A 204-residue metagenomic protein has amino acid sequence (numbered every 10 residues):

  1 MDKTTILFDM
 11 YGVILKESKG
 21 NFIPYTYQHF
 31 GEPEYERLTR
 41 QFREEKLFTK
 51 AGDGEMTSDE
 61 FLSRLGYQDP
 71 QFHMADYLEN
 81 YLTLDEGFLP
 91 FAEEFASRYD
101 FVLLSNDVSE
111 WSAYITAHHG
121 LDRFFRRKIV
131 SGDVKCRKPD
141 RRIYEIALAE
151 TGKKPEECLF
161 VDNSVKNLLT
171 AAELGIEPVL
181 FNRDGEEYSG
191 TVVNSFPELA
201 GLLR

Functional and structural regions predicted by a protein language model:
D2-K3, F8, V108-S109, T116-R204: Asp-based, Mg2+/Mn2+-dependent phosphohydrolase catalytic module
D2-P90, V108: N-terminal helical cap/lid subdomain that shapes the substrate entry/recognition surface in HAD-like hydrolases
K16, V102-S105, V161-D162: Short beta-strand segments
K16-K19, E86, A113, P139 (+1 more regions): Short N-terminal helix/helix-N-cap motif within the alpha/beta-hydrolase-1
P24, E93, E145: Active-site phosphate/pyrophosphate- and oxyanion-stabilizing loops and adjacent acidic/basic residues in soluble
G87-Y99: Catalytic-core regions built around general acid/base machinery
D100-V102, E177: Proline-centered loop/turn at the N-terminus of a beta-strand
